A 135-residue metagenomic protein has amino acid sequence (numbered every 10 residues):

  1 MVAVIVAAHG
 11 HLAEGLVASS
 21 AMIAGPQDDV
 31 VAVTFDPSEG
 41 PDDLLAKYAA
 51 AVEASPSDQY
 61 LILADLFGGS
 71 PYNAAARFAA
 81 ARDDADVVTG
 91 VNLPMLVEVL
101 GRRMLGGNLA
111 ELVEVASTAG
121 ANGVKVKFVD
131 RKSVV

Functional and structural regions predicted by a protein language model:
V2-V31, F35-K47, N73: N-terminal intrinsically disordered, cationic/polar leader segments that include organellar targeting peptides
A54-D58, R82: Glycine-rich phosphate-binding loop signature in dinucleotide/nucleotide-binding domains
Q59-D65: Acidic beta-strand-to-loop metal/phosphate-binding motif
P71-A81: Short Gly/Thr/Asp-enriched flexible loops that form oxyanion-binding sites at enzyme active sites
A81-V99, L112: Short, acidic/small-residue loops that bind anionic groups at enzyme active sites
R102-V129: Short, glycine-/small-residue-rich phosphate/pyrophosphate-handling segment
S133-V135: Conserved small/polar residues in nucleotide/adenosyl-binding loops
